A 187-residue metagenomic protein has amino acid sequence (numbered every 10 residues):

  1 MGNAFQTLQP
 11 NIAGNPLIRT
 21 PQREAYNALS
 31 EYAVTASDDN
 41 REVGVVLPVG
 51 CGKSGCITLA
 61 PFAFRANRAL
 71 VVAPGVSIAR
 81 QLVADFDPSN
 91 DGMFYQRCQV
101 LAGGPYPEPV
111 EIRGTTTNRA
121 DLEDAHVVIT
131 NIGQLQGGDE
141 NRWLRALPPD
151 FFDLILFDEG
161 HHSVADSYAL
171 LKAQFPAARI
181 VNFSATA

Functional and structural regions predicted by a protein language model:
G2-N15: Conserved adenine-nucleotide phosphate-binding loops and their immediately adjacent elements
N15-R41: N-terminal pre-P-loop "Q-motif" helix
L29, C56, A60-F64, L171: Hydrophobic residues on the short alpha-helix immediately C-terminal to a glycine-rich phosphate/catalytic loop
A36-A60: Walker A/P-loop
S37-N40, D121-A125, D139-D153, F175: Short basic/glycine-enriched coil/helix segment immediately N-terminal to the Walker B
L59, A63-R97, S167: Conserved Walker A/P-loop ATP-binding site and its immediately adjacent core in helicase/helicase-like ATPase domains
G92-D139: Inter-Walker segment of RecA-like/P-loop motor cores
I132-Q136, R145-A187: SF2 helicase catalytic motif II
